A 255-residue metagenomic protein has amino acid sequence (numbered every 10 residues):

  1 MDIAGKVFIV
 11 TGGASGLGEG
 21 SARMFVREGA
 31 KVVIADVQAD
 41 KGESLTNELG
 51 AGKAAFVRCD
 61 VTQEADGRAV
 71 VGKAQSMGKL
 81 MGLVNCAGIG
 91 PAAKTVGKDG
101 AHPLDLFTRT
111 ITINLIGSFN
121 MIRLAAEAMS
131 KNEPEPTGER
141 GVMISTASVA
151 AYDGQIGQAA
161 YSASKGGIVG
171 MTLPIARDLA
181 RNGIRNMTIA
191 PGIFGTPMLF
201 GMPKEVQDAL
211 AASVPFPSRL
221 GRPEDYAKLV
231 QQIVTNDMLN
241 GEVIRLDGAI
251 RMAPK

Functional and structural regions predicted by a protein language model:
D2-V33: Canonical Rossmann dinucleotide-binding motif of NAD(H)/NADP(H)-dependent dehydrogenases/reductases, specifically
M81, I89, G100-I122, M143-I144 (+1 more regions): Catalytic Tyr-X3-Lys loop
G90-T108, E127, K131-E139, G157-A160 (+2 more regions): Conserved mid-core segment of classical short-chain dehydrogenase/reductases
I122, S164, T172: Active-site helix of classical SDR
E127, A176-D178: Alpha-helical segment proximal to the catalytic Tyr-Lys
S148: Residue(s) in the substrate-gating loop at a strand-loop-helix junction that position the organic substrate next
D153, Q231, T235-K255: Short C-terminal tail/terminal secondary-structure segment of NAD(P)H-dependent dehydrogenase/reductase domains
V214-Y226: A conserved structural motif in NAD(P)-dependent oxidoreductases
